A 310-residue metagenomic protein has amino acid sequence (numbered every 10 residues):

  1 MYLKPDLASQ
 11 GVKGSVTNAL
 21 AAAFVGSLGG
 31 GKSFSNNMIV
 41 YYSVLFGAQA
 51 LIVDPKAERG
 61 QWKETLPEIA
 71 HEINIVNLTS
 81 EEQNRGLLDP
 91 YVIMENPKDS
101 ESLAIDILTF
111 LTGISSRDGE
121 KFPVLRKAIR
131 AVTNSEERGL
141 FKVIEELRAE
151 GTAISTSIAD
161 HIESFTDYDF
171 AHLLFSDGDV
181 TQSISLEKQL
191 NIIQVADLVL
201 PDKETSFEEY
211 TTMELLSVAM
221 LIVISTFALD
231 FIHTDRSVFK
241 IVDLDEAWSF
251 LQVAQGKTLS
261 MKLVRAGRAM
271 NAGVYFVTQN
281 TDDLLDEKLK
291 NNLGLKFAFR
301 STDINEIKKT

Functional and structural regions predicted by a protein language model:
M1, A57, E64-I69, S80-R265 (+1 more regions): P-loop NTPase motor domains
D6-Y41, V53-G60, T79-E81, K203-T310: Conserved P-loop NTPase motor cores
A23, Q49-L51, N191: Conserved beta-strand elements of the Class I
Y41-L51, H71: Post-Walker A helix-loop "phosphate-sensing" segment adjacent to the P-loop in P-loop NTPases
I69-H71, N292: Short, structured coil segments at secondary-structure junctions
V76: General small-molecule cofactor/ligand-binding pocket signal
